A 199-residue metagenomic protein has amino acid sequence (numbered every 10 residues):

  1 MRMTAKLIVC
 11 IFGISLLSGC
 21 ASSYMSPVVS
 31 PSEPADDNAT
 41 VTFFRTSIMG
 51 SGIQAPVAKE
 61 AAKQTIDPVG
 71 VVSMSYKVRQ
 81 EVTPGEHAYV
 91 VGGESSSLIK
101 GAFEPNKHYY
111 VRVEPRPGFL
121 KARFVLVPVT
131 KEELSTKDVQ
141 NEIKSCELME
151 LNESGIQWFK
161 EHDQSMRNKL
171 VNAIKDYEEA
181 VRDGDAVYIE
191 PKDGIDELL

Functional and structural regions predicted by a protein language model:
M1-A21: Sec-dependent bacterial lipoprotein signal peptides
C20-E86, V90-L199: Short loop/turn and low-complexity linker motifs enriched in small/turn-promoting residues
